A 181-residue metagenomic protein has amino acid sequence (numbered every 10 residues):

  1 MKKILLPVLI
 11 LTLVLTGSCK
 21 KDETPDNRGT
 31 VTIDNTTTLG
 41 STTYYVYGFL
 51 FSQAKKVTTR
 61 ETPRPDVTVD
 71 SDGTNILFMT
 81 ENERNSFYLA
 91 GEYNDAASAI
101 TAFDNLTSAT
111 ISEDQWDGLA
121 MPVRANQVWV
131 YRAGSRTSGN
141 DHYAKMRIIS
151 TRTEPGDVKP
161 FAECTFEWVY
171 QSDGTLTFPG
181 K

Functional and structural regions predicted by a protein language model:
I4-L13: Sec-dependent N-terminal signal peptides
V14-S18: C-terminal motif of bacterial Sec signal peptides marking the signal peptidase cleavage site
K20-K181: Surface-exposed, beta-sheet-biased, low-hydrophobicity segments with strongly acidic/polar composition
